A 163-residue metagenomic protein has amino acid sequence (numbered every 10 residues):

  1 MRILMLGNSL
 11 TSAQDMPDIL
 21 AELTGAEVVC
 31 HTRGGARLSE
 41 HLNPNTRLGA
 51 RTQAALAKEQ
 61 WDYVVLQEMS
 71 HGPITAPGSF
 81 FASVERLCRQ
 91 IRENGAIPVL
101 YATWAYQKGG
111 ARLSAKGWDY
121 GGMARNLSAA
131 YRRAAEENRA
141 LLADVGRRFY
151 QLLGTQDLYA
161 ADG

Functional and structural regions predicted by a protein language model:
R2-L6, L10-E85, R92: Conserved SGNH/GDSL esterase-like catalytic core that processes O-acyl groups on lipids and polysaccharides
Q53-G163: Alpha-helical cap/lid subdomain in secreted, periplasmic, or secretory-pathway luminal O-acyl-processing enzymes
